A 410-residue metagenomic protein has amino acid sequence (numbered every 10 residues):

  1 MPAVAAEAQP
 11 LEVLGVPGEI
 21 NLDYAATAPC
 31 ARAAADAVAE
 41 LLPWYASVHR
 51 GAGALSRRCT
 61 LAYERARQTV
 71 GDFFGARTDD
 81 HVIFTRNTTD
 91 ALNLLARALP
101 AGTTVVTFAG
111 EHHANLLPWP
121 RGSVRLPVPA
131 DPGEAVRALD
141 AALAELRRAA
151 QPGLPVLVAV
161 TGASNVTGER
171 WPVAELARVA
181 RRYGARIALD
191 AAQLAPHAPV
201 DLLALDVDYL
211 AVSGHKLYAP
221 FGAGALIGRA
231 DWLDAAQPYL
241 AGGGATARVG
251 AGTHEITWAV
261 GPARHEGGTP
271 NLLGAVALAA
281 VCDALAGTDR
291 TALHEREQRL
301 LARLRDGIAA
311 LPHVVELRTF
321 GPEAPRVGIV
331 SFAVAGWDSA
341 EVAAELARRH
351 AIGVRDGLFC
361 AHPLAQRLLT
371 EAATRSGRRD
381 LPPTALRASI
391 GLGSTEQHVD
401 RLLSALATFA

Functional and structural regions predicted by a protein language model:
M1-A410: Pyridoxal 5′-phosphate
